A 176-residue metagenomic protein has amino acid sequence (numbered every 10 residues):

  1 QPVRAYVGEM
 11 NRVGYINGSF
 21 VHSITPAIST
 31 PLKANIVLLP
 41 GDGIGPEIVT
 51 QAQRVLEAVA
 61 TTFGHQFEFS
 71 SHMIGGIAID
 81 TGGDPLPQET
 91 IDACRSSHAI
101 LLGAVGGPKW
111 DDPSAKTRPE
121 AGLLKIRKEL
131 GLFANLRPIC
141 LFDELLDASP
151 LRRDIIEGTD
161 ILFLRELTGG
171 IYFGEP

Functional and structural regions predicted by a protein language model:
Q1-I28: N-terminal mitochondrial targeting presequence
A5, A58, K128: Charged/polar, solvent-exposed surface patches and flexible loops
S29-G43, T61, Q66-E68, G76-P176: Anion-binding alpha/beta catalytic cores of soluble intermediary-metabolism enzymes, centered on
I44-V49: Short N-terminal binding/cap micro-motifs at the start of the first secondary-structure element
T50-Q53, G106: Short, function-defining helix-loop hinge/capping sites that tune catalysis or transport
A52-F63: A short, Lys/Arg-enriched amphipathic alpha-helix followed by its capping loop at the start of a domain
S71: Replace "His-x-His-based motif
